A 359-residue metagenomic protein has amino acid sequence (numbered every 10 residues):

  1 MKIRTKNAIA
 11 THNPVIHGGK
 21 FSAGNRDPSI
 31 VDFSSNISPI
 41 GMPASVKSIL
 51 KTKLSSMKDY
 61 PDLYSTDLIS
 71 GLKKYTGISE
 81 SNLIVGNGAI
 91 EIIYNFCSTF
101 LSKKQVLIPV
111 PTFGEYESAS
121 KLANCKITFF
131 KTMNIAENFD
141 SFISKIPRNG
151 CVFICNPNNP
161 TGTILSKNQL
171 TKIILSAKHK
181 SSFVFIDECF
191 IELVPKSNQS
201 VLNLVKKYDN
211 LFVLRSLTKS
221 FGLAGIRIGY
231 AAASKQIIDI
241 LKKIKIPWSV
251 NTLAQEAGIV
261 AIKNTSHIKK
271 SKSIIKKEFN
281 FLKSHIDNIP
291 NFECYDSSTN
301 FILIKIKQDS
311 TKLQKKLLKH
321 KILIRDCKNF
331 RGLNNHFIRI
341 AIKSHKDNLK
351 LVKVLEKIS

Functional and structural regions predicted by a protein language model:
M1-D59, R148: N-terminal "arm"/small-domain region of PLP-dependent enzymes with the aminotransferase-like
I9, S98-I154: PLP-dependent aminotransferase-like
H12-I16, D296-S297, I304, H320-I342: Conserved PLP cofactor-binding pocket of PLP-dependent enzymes
Y64, N210-Y295: PLP-dependent aminotransferase class I/II
S65-Q105: Phosphate-binding glycine-rich loop
M133-P195, L303: Active-site phosphate-binding strand-loop segment of PLP-dependent enzymes
N168, K319-H320, R331-S359: PLP-dependent enzyme catalytic core of the Aspartate aminotransferase-like
I275-K276, I289-H320: Conserved PLP-binding catalytic core of the aspartate aminotransferase-like
